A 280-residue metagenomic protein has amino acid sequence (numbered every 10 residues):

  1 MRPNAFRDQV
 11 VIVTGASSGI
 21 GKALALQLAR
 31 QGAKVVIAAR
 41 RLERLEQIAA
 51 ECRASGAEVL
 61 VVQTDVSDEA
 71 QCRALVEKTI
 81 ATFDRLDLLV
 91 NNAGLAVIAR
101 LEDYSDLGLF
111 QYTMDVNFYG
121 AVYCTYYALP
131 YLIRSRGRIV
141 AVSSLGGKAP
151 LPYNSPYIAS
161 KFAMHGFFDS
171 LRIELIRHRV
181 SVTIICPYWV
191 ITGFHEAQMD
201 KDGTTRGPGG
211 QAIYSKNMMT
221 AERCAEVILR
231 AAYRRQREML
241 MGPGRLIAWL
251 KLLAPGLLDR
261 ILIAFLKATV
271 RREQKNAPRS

Functional and structural regions predicted by a protein language model:
V10, S17-S18: Conserved glycine-rich cofactor-binding loop
Q31-I48: Conserved glycine-rich Rossmann-like NAD(P)H-binding loop of the short-chain dehydrogenase/reductase
L42, Q63-A74, L107: The beta1-alpha1 cofactor-binding region of Rossmann-like NAD(H)/NADP(H)-dependent oxidoreductases
A96-Q111, Y153-P156: Conserved mid-core segment of classical short-chain dehydrogenase/reductases
T125, S160: Active-site helix of classical SDR
S144: Residue(s) in the substrate-gating loop at a strand-loop-helix junction that position the organic substrate next
R177-P243: SDR active-site lid
